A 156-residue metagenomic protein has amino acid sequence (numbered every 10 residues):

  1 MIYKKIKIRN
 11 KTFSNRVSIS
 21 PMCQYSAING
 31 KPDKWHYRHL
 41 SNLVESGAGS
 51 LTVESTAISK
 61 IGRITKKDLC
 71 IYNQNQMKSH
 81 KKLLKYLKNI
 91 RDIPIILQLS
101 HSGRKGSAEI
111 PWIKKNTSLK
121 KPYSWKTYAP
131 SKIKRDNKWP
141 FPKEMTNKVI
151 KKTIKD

Functional and structural regions predicted by a protein language model:
M1-D156: Flavin-dependent oxidoreductase catalytic cores
